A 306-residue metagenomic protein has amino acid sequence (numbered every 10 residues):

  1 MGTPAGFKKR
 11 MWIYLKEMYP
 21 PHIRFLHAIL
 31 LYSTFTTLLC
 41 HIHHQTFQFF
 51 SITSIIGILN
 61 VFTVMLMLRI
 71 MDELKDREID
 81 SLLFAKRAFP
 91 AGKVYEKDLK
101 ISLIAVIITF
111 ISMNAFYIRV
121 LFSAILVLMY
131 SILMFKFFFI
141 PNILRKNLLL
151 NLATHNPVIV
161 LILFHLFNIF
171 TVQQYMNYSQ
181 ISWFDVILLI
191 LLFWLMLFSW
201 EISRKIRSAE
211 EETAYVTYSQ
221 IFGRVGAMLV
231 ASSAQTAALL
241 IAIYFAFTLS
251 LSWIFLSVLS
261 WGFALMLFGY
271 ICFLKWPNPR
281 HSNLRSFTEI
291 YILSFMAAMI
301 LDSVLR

Functional and structural regions predicted by a protein language model:
M1-R306: Multi-pass alpha-helical membrane architecture of UbiA-family and related isoprenoid/lipid prenyltransferases
